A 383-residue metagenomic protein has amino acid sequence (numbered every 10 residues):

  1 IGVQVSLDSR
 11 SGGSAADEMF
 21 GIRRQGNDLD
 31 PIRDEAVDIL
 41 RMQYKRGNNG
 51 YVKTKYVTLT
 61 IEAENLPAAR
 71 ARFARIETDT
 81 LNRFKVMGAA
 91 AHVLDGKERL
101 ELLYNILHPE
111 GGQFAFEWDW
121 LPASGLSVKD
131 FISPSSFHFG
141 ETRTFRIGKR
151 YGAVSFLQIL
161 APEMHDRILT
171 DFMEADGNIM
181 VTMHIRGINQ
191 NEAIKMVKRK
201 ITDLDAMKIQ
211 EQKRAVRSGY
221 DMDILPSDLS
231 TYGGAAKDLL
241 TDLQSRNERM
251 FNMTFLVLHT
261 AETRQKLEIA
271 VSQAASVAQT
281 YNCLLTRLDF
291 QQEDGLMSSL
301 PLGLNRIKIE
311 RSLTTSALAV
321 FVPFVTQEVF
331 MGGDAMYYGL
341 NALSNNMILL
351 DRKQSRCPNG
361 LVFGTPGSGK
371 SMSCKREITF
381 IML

Functional and structural regions predicted by a protein language model:
I1, G333-L383: Glycine-rich phosphate-binding loop of nucleotide-binding enzymes
I1-T326: Extended, folded cores of ATP/NTP-driven motor/assembly subunits in large transport and secretion machines
K129-D130, H138, P323-N341, M347: Flexible, glycine/threonine-enriched loop-and-boundary segments that flank and lead into catalytic domains of large
